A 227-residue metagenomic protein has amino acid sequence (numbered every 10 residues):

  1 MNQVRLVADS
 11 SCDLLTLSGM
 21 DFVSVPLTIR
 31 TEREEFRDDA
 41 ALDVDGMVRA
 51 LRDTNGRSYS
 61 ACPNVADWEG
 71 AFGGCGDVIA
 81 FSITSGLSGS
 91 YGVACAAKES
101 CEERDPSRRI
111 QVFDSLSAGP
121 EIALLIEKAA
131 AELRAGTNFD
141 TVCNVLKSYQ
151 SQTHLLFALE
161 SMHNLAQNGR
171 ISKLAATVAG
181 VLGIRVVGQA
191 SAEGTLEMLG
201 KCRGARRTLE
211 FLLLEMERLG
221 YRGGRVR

Functional and structural regions predicted by a protein language model:
N2-Q3, S11-I29, R33-E34, L87-S90 (+4 more regions): Mixed-charge interfacial surface used for oligomerization/domain docking and macromolecular partner engagement
V4-P63, D67: N-terminal glycine-rich anion-binding loop in soluble enzyme alpha/beta folds
G46, D53-A71, E102, F211 (+1 more regions): Structured, active/binding-site neighborhoods that engage oxygen-rich ligands
N55-A66, S82-G89, L116-S117: Short coil/turn segments at secondary-structure boundaries
D67-C101: N-terminal glycine-rich phosphate/adenylate-binding segment common to multiple enzyme folds
